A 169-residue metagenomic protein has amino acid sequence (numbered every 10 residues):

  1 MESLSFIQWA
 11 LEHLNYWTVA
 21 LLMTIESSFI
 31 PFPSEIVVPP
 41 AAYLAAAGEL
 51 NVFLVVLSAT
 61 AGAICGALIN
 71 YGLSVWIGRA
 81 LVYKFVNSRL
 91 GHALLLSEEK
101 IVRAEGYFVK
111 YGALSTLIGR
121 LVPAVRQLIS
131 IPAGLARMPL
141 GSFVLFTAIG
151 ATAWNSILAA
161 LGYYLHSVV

Functional and structural regions predicted by a protein language model:
M1-A20, G48-Q127, I131, L135-M138 (+2 more regions): Membrane-interfacial helix-loop-helix
A20-V38, G119: Transmembrane alpha-helix interface/packing and boundary motifs in multi-pass membrane proteins, characterized by
I25, S58-G62, I149-G150: Small/hydrophobic positions within alpha-helical transmembrane segments of multi-pass membrane transporters
E26, A42-Y43, L158, G162: Structural signal for membrane-spanning alpha-helices in multi-pass inner-membrane proteins, emphasizing helix cores
S34, V38, R126-Q127, L158: Functionally critical, cavity-lining and gating residues within the transmembrane helices of 12-TM secondary
V38-A46: Short amphipathic helix-loop junctions that connect adjacent transmembrane helices in Major Facilitator Superfamily/SLC
A124-L128, A148, T152-S156: Hydrophobic alpha-helical transmembrane bundles that constitute the permease/transmembrane domains of multi-pass
